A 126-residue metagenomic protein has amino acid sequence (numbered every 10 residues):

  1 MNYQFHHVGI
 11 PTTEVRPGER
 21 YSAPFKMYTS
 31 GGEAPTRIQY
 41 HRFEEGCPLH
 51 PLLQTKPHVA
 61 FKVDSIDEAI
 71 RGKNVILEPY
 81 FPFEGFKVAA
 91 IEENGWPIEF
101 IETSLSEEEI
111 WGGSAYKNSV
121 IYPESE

Functional and structural regions predicted by a protein language model:
M1-E33, I38-P51, N74-E126: Vicinal oxygen chelate
G9-P11, A60-D64: Short hydrophobic/aromatic beta-strand micro-patches that form the beta-sheet surface supporting nucleotide- or nucleic
K56-H58: Short active-site oxyanion
K62-I66, T103-L105: Beta-hairpin (beta-strand-turn-beta-strand) motif
I66-K73: Short amphipathic alpha-helices within nucleic acid-binding modules
